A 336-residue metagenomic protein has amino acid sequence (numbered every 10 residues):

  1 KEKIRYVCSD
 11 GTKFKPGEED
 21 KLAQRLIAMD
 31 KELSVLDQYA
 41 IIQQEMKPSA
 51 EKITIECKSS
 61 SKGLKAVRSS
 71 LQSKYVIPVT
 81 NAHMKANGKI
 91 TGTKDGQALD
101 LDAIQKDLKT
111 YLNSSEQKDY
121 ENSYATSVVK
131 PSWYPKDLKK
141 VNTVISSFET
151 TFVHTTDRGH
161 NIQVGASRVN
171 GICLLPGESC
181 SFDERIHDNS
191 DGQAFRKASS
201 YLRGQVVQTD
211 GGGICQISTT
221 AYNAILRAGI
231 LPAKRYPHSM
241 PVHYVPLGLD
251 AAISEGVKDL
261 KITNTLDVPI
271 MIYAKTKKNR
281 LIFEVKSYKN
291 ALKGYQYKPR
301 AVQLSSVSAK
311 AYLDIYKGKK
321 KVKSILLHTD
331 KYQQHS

Functional and structural regions predicted by a protein language model:
K1-A50, H83-I90: Cationic-aromatic interfacial patches
K21, D37-I42, S49, K58-S336: Well-ordered beta-sheet/strand-loop patches within structured domains
